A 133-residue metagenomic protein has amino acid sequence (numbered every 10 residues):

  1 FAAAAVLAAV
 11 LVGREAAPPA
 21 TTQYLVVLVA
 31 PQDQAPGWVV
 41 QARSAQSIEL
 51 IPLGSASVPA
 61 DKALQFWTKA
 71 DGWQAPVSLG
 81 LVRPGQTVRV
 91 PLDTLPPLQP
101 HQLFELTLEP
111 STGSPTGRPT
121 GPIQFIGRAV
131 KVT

Functional and structural regions predicted by a protein language model:
F1-T133: N-terminal targeting/export leaders
